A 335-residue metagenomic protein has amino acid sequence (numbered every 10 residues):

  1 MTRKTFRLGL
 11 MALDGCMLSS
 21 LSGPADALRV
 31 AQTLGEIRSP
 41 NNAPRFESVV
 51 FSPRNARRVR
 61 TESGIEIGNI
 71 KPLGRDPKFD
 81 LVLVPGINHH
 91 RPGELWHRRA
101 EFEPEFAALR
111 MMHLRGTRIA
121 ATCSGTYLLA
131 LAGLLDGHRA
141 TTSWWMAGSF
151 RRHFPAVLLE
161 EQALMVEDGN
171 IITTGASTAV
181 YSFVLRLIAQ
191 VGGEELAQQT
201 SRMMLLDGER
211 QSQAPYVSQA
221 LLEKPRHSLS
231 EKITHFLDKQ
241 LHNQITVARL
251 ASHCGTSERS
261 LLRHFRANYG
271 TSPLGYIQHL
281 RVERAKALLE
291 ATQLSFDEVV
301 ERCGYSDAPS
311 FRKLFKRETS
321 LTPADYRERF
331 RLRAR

Functional and structural regions predicted by a protein language model:
T2-A130: N-terminal functional module of multi-domain proteins
D136-Q162: A conserved active-site-flanking secondary-structure segment within enzyme catalytic domains
H153-V191: Amphipathic alpha-helical segments enriched in hydrophobic/aromatic residues interleaved with Lys/Arg
A163-T174, V191-H235, K239, S252-H253 (+2 more regions): Short, Lys/Arg-enriched, Trp-marked, Pro/Gly-tolerant hinge/linker segments that flank
K232, F236-K239, V247-L280, V300-D325: Basic/polar phosphate-binding segments, predominantly the helix-turn-helix DNA-binding elements of transcriptional
K239-N243, A291: Short helix-capping/hinge SLiMs at alpha-helix to coil transitions
I277-K286, D325-R335: Short, basic, alpha-helical segments at the C-terminal edge of helix-turn-helix-like DNA-binding modules
